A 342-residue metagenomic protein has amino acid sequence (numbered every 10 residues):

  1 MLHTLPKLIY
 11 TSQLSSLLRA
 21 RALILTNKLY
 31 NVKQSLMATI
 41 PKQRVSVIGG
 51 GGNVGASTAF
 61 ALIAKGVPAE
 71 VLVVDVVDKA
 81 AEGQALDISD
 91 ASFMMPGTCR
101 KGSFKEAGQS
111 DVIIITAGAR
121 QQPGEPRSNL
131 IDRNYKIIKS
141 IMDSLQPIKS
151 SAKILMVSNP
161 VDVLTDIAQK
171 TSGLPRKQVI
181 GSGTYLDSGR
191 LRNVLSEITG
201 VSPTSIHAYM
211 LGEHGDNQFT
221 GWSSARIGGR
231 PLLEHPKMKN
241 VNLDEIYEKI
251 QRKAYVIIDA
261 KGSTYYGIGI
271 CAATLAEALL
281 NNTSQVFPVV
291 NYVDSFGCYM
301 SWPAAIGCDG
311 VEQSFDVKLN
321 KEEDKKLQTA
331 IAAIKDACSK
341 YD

Functional and structural regions predicted by a protein language model:
M1-Y30, Q34-L36: N-terminal mitochondrial targeting presequence
V47-I48, V73: Hydrophobic Val/Ile/Leu positions in short beta-strands of Rossmann-like dinucleotide-binding domains
G51: Conserved glycine-rich cofactor-binding loop
G55-A56: N-terminal Rossmann-fold NAD(P) dinucleotide-binding loop
E70, V74-S110, E125: Conserved N-terminal Rossmann-fold NAD(P) cofactor-binding segment
I114: N-terminal Rossmann-like NAD(P) cofactor-binding module of classical short-chain dehydrogenase/reductase
P126-R192: Rossmann-like NAD(P)(H) cofactor-binding subdomain of soluble oxidoreductases
S196-D342: Long, compositionally biased stretches enriched for glycine and/or charged residues
